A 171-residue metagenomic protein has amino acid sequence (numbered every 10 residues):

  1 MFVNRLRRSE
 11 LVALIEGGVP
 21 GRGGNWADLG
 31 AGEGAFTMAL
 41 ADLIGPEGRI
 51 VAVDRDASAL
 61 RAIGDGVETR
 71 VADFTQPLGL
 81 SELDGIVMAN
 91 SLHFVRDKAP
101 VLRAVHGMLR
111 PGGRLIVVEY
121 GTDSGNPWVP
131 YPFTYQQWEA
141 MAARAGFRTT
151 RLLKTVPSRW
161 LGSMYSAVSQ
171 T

Functional and structural regions predicted by a protein language model:
R5-G23: Conserved alpha-helix/loop element of class I SAM-dependent methyltransferases that forms part of the SAM/SAH-binding
A27, G32-Q76: Class I SAM-dependent methyltransferase SAM/SAH-binding core
T75-I86: A short acidic, Gly/Pro-enriched loop at the edge of an enzyme's catalytic core that lines a small-molecule cofactor
D84-K98: A short SAM/SAH-binding and catalytic strip from SAM-dependent methyltransferases
A99-P111: A short glycine-rich, Lys/Arg-flanked "PGG" loop and its adjoining helix->strand segment in the class I
G112-Y120: Conserved beta-strand signature within the Rossmann-like core of class I S-adenosyl-L-methionine
Y131-A145: Short alpha-helix
T155-T171: Core SAM-dependent methyltransferase catalytic element
